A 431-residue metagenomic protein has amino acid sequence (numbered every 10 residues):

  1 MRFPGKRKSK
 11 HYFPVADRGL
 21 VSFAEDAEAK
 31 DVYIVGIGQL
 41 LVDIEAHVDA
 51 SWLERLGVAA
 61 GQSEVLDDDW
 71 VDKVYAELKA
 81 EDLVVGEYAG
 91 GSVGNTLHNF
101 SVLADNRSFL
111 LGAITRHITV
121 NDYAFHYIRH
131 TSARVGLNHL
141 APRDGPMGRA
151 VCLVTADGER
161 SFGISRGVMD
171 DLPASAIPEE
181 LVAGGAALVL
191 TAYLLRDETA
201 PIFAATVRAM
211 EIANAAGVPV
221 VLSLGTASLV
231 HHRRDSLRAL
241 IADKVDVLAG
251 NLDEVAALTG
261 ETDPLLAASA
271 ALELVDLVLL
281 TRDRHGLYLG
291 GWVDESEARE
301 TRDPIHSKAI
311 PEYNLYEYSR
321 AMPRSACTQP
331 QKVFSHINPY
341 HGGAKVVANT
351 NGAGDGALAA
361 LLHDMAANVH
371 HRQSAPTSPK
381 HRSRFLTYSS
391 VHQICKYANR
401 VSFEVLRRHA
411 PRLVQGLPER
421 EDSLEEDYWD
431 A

Functional and structural regions predicted by a protein language model:
M1-S63, V84-Y88, D105, A113-A344 (+3 more regions): Ribokinase/PfkB-type carbohydrate-kinase core domain
L56-A80: Active-site gating loops and adjacent loop-to-helix segments of metal-dependent hydrolytic enzymes
E87-L111, D355-A359: Active-site alpha-helical elements of protease catalytic centers
A348-N351: Short, threonine-centered small-residue motifs that mark membrane-proximal processing/anchoring sites and TM-junction
A353, A357, I394, A398: The catalytic Tyr-X3-Lys active-site helix of short-chain dehydrogenase/reductase
